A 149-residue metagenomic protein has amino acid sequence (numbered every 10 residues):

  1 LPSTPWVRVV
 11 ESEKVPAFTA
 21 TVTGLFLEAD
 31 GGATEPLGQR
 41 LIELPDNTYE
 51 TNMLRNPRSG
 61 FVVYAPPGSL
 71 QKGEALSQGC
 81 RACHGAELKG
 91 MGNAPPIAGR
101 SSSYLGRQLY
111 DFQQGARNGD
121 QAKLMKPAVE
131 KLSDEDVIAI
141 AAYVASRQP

Functional and structural regions predicted by a protein language model:
L1-R81, Y110, Q114-P149: Flexible coil segments in periplasmic/lumen-exposed cytochrome c-class electron-transfer proteins
Q71-R81, G90-Q108: Sequence context surrounding c-type heme c attachment/ligation sites in exported
A86: Cys/His-rich metal-chelating microdomains
